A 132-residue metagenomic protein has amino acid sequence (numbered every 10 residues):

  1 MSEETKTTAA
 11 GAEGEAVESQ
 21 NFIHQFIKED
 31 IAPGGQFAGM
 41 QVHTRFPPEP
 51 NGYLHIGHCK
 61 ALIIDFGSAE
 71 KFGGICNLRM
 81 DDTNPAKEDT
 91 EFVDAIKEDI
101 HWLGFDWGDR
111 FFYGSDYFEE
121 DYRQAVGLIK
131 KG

Functional and structural regions predicted by a protein language model:
S2-E3, G11, E15-E29, E88-G132: Active-site neighborhoods of enzyme catalytic cores
A16-K97: N-terminal catalytic cores of NTP/NDP-binding nucleotidyl/phosphoryl-transfer enzymes
